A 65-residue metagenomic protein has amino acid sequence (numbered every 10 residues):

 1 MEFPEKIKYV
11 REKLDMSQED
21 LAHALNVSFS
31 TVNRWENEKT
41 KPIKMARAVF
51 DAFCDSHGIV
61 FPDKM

Functional and structural regions predicted by a protein language model:
M1-K13, D51, F61: A short, Lys/Arg-rich alpha-helix, primarily the initiator
I7, L21, V32-W35: Conserved hydrophobic/aromatic packing and binding residues within compact polymer-binding modules
E12, H23, D55: Short polybasic/polar patches that bind polyanions
V27-P42: Recognition helix of helix-turn-helix/homeodomain-like DNA-binding domains that insert into the DNA major groove
K44-D63: DNA major-groove recognition helix of helix-turn-helix/homeodomain DNA-binding modules
